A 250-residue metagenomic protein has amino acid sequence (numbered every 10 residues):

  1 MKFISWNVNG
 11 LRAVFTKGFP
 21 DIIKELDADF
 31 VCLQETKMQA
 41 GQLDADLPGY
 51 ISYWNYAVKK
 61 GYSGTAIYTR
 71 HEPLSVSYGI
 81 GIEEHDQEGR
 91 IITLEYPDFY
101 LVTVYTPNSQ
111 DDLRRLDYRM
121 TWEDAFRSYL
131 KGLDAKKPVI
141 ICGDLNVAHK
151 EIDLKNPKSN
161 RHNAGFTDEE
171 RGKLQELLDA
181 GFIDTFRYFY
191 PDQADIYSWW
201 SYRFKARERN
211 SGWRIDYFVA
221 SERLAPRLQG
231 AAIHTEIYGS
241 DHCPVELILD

Functional and structural regions predicted by a protein language model:
M1-L47, I51, A57-Y62, Y78 (+1 more regions): N-terminal, active-site-proximal structural segment of metallo-dependent hydrolase catalytic domains
M1-N9, D98-Q110, C142: Active-site-proximal beta-strand elements of phosphoester/diester hydrolases
N7, I23-G41, L101, L130-E151 (+4 more regions): Active-site beta-strand/loop signature of hydrolases that rely on acidic residues for catalysis
K37, Q42-S109: Structured beta-strand-rich core segments of catalytic domains in phosphoester-bond hydrolases
I51, A125-S211, I215: Metal-dependent phosphoesterases centered on the DNase I-like endonuclease/exonuclease/phosphatase
K60-S75, I196, F204-P226: Conserved beta strand-loop-helix elements of the APE1-like EEP
R70, L94-P97, S221-E222, S240 (+1 more regions): Active-site beta-strand termini and strand-to-loop segments that position acidic
G81-I82, P107-E123, K158-N163: Surface-exposed cleft-lining segments at the edges of enzyme active sites
